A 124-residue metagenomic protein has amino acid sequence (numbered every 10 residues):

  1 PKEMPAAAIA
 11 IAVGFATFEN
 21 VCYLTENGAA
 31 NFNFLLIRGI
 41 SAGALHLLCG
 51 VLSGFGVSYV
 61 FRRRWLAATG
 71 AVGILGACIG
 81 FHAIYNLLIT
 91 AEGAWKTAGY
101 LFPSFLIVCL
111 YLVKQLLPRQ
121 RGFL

Functional and structural regions predicted by a protein language model:
P1-F123: Transmembrane helix-loop-helix hairpins at the membrane interface of multi-pass integral membrane proteins
